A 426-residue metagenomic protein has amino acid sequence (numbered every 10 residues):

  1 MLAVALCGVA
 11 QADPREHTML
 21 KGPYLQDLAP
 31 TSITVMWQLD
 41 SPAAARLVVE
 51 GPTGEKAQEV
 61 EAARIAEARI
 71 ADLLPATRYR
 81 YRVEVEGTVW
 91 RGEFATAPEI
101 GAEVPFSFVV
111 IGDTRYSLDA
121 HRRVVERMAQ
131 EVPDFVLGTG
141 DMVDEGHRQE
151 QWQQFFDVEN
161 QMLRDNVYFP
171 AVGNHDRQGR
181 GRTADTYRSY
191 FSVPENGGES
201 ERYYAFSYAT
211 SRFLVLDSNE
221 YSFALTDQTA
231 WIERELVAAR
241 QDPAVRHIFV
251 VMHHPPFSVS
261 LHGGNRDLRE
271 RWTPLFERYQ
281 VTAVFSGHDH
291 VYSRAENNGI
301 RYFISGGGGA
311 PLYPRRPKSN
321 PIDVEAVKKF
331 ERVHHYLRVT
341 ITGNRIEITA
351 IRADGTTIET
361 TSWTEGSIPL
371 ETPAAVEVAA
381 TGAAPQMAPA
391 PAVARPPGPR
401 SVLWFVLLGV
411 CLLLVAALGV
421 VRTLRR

Functional and structural regions predicted by a protein language model:
M1-C7: Bacterial N-terminal signal peptides
A10-V110, R115, R122, E126-Q130 (+3 more regions): Acidic, histidine-bearing metal-coordination/catalytic regions of metal-dependent phosphoesterases
Y24, K56-Q58, E67-R69, R78-A97 (+5 more regions): Extended active-site neighborhood of metal-dependent phosphoesterases/phosphodiesterases
W37, Y79, D113, V136 (+8 more regions): Divalent metal-coordination and catalytic microenvironments
V104-R115, T210-E220, F249-H253, R301-G307 (+1 more regions): Active-site-proximal beta-strand elements of phosphoester/diester hydrolases
V104-R177: Conserved, compact domain cores that house catalytic/ligand-binding motifs in diverse enzymes and effector modules
D134, R246-I248, T282: Conserved acidic residues
A239-S260: Short acidic, glycine-rich surface-loop motifs adjacent to enzyme active sites
